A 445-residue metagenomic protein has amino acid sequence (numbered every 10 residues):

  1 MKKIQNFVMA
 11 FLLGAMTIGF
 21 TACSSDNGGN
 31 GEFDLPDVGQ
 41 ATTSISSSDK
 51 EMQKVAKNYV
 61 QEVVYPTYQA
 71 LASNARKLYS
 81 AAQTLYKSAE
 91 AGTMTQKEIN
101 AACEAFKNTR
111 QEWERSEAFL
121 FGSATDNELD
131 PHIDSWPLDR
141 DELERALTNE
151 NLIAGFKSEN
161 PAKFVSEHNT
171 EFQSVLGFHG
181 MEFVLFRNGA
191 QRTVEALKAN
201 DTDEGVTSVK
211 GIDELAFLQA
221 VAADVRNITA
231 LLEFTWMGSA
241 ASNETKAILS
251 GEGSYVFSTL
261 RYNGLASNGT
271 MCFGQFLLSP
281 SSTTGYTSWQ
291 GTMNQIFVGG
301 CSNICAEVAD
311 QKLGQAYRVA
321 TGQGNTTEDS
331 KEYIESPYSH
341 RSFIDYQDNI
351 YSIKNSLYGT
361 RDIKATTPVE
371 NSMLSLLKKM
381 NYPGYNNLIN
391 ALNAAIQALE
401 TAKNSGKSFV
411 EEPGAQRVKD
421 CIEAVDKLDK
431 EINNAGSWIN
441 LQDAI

Functional and structural regions predicted by a protein language model:
M1-F11: Bacterial N-terminal signal peptides that target proteins for export
G14-A15: Core hydrophobic alpha-helical transmembrane segments of single-pass membrane proteins
I18-A22: C-terminal motif of bacterial Sec signal peptides marking the signal peptidase cleavage site
S24-N27: Bacterial signal peptide processing site
G29-P36: Acidic, glycine-rich segments characteristic of secretory precursors and extracytoplasmic regions
P36-I445: Mature extracytoplasmic or organellar-lumen-exposed domains after removal of signal/transit peptides
